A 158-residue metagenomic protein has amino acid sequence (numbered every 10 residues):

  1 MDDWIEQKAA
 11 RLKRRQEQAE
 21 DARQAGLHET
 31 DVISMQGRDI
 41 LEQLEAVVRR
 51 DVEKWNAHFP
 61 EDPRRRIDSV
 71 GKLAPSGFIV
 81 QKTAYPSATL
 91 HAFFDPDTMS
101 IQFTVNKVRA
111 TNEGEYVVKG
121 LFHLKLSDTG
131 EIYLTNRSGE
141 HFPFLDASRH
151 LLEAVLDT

Functional and structural regions predicted by a protein language model:
M1-Q24: Eukaryotic low-complexity, non-globular regulatory regions
D2, A9, E29-T30, K119-L121: Intrinsically disordered, low-complexity regions
D3, V32, D39, Q43 (+1 more regions): Alpha-helix boundary/N-cap detector
E6, R38, R49, L145-E153: Generic detector of well-ordered alpha-helical segments enriched in charged/polar residues, highlighting helical
Q18-S69: Contiguous, amphipathic alpha-helical segments that mediate oligomerization or scaffolding in large protein assemblies
A74-T158: Intrinsic disorder/low-complexity polar-acidic segments
